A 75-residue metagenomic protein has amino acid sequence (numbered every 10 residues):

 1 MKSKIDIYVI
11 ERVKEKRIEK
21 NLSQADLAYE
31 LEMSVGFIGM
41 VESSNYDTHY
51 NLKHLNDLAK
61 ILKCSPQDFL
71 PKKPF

Functional and structural regions predicted by a protein language model:
M1-E19: A short, Lys/Arg-rich alpha-helix, primarily the initiator
V13, L27-A28, I38-V41, F69: Conserved hydrophobic/aromatic packing and binding residues within compact polymer-binding modules
I18, Y29, K60: Alpha-helical residues within the helix-turn-helix
E32-H49: Recognition helix of helix-turn-helix/homeodomain-like DNA-binding domains that insert into the DNA major groove
N45-K60: Short, basic-rich loop-to-helix N-cap that marks the start of a DNA-contacting helix
K63-F75: Short C-terminal boundary/hinge segments that cap the last helix of small helical domains
